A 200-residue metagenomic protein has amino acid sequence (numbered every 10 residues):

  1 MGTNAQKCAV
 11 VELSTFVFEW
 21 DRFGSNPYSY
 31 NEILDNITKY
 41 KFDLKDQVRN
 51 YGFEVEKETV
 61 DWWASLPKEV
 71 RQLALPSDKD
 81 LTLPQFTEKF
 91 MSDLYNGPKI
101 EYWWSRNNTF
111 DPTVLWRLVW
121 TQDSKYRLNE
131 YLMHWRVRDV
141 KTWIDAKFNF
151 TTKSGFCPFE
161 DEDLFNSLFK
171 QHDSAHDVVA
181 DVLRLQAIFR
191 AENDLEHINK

Functional and structural regions predicted by a protein language model:
M1-S105: Conserved non-catalytic scaffold segment of RNase H-like nuclease domains
Y28-I33, K125-Y131, L164: Short, conserved catalytic or adaptor-binding loops enriched in Gly and charged residues
T38-D43, N129-K147: A short, structured active-site edge motif that brings together acidic residues
Q47-Y51, E58-A64, R138-V182: Active-site-proximal helix-loop-helix substrate-binding element of RNase H-like nuclease domains
Q72-S77, D123-Y131, H172: Short, polar/flexible loop-turn hinges at active-site or ligand-entry regions and domain interfaces
L94, T109-W135: Substrate-recognition/cap helix-loop segment adjacent to the acidic, metal-dependent catalytic center of Asp-based
Y102-T109, T113-V114, G155-K200: Acidic, Mg2+-coordinating catalytic module of metal-dependent nucleases/exonucleases that use a two-metal-ion mechanism
